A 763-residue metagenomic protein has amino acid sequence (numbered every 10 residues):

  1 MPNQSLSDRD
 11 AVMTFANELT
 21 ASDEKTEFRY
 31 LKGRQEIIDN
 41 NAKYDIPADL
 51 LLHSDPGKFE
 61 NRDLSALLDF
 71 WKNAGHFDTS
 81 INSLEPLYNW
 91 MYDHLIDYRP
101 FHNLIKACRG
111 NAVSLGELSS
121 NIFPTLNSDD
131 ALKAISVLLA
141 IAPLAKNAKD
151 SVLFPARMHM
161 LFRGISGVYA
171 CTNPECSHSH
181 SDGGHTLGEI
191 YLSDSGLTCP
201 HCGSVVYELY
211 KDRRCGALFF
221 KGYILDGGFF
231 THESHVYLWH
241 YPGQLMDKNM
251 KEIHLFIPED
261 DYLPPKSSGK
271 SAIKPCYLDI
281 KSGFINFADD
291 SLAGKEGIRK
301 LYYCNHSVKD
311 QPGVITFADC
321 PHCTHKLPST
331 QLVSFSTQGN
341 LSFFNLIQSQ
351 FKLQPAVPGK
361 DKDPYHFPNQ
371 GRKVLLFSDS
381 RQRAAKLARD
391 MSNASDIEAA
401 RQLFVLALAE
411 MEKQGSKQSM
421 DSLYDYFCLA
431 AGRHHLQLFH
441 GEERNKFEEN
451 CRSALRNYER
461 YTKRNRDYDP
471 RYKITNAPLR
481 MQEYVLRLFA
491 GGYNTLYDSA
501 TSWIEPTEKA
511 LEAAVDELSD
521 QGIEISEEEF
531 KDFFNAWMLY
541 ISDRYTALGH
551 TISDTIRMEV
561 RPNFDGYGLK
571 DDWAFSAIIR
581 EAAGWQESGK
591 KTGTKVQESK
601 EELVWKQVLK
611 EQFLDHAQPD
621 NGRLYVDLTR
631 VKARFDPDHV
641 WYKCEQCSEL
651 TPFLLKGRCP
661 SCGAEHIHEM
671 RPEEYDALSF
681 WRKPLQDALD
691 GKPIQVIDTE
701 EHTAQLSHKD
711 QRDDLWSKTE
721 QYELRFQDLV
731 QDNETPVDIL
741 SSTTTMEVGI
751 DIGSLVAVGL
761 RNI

Functional and structural regions predicted by a protein language model:
M1-A170, Y210-H639, L654-S661, E669-T744: Charged, low-complexity interaction segments
S166-Y169, N173, S177-S193: N-terminal pre-Walker A segment at the start of P-loop NTPase domains
N173-S181, H201-V205, R214-A217, H322-P328 (+2 more regions): Short Cys/His-rich local motifs and their 1-3 flanking residues in nucleic-acid-associated proteins and small
G196-P200, T745-E747: Catalytic micro-motifs at enzyme active sites that drive phosphoryl/nucleotidyl and oxygen chemistry
V205-R214, D751-G753: Hydrophobic/aromatic-rich, well-ordered segments within soluble, folded domains that form packed cores
D738-I739, M746-I763: Conserved RecA-like helicase motor core of SF1/SF2 enzymes
